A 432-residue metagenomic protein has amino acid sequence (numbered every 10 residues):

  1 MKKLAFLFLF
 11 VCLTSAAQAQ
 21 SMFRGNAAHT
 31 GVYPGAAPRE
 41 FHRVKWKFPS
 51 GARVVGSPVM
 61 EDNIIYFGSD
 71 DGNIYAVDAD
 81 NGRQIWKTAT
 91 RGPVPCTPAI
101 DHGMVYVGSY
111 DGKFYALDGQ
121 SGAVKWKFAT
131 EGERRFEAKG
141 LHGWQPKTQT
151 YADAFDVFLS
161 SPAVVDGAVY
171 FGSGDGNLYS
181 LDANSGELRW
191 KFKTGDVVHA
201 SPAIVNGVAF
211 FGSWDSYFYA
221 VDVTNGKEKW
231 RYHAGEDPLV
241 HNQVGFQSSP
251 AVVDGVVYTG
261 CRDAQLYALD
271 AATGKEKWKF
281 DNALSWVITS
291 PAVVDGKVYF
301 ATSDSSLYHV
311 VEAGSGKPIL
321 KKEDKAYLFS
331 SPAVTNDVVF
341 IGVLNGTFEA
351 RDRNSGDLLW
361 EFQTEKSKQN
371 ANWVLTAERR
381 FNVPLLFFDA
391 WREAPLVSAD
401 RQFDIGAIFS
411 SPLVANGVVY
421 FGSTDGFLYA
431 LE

Functional and structural regions predicted by a protein language model:
L4-L13: Sec-dependent N-terminal signal peptides
Q18-P38: Sequence/structural signature of beta-propeller modules and their immediately flanking N-terminal secretory/stalk
A27, R39-E40, W46-V59, Q84-A99 (+12 more regions): Extracytoplasmic beta-rich repeat domains
I64, M104, A168-Y170, V208 (+4 more regions): Conserved core beta-strand positions within WD40 beta-propeller blades
Y75, Y115, Y179, Y219 (+4 more regions): WD40 beta-propeller blade core
D78-N81, D118-S121, D182-G186, D222-G226 (+4 more regions): Short loop/turn segments that connect beta-strands within beta-propeller blades
Q402-E432: Blade-level signature of beta-propeller repeat domains, shared across WD40, Kelch, NHL, RCC1 and BNR/Asp-box propellers
